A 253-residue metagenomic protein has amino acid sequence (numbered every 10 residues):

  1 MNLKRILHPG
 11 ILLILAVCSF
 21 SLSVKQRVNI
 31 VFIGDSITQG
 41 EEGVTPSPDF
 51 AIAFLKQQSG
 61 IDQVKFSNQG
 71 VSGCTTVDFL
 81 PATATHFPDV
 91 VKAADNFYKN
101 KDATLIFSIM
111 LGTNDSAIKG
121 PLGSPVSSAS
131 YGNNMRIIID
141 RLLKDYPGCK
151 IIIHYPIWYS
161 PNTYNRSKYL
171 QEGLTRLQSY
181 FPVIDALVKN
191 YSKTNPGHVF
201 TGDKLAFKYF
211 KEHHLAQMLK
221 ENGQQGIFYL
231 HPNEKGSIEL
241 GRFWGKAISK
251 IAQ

Functional and structural regions predicted by a protein language model:
M1-I11: Bacterial N-terminal signal peptides that target proteins for export
I14-R27: Bacterial Sec-dependent signal peptides at the C-terminal "C-region" and cleavage site
R27-V31, I37-N133: Conserved SGNH/GDSL esterase-like catalytic core that processes O-acyl groups on lipids and polysaccharides
A94-D95, M135-D140, F181, D185: Generic structural signal for well-ordered alpha-helices, preferentially at hydrophobic/aromatic core positions
Y146-K150: A short helix->loop->beta-strand "cap" motif at the edges of active sites that frequently abuts
Y159-L205, E234-K235: Substrate-gating cap/lid alpha-helix
F210-G223: Short, flexible, mixed-charge acidic loops at enzyme active sites
E221-Q253: Histidine-centered active-site loop/cap adjacent to the catalytic His in serine esterases/O-acetyl transfer systems
